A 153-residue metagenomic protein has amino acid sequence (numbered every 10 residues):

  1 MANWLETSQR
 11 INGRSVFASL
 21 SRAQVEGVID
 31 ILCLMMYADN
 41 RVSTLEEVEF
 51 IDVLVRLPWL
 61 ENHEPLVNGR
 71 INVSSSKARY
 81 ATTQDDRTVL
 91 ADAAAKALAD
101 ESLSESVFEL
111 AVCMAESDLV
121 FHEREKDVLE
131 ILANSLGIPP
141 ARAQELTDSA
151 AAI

Functional and structural regions predicted by a protein language model:
M1-Y37, R41-I153: Small-residue-enriched hydrophobic alpha-helices in membranes
